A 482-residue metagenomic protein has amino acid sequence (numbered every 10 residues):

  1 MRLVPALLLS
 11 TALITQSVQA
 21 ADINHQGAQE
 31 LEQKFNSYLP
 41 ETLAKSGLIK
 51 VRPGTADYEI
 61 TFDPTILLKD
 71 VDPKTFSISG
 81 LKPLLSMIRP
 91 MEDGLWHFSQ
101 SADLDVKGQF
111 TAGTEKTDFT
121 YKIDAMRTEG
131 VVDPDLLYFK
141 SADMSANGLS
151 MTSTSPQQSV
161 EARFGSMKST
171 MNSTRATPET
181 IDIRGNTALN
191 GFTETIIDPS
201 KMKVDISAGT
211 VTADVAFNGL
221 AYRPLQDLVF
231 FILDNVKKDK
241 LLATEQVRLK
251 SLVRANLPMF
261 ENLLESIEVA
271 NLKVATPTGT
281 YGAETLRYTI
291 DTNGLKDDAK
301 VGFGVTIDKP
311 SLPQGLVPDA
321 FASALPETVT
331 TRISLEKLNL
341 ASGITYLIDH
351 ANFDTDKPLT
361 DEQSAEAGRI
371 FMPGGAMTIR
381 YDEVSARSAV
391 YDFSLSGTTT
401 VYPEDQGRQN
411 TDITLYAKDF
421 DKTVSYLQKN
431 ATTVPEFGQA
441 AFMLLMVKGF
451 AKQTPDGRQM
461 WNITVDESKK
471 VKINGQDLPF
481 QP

Functional and structural regions predicted by a protein language model:
M1-A20: Gram-negative bacterial Sec-dependent N-terminal signal peptides
A21-P482: Glycine-rich, small/hydroxylated-residue low-complexity segments
